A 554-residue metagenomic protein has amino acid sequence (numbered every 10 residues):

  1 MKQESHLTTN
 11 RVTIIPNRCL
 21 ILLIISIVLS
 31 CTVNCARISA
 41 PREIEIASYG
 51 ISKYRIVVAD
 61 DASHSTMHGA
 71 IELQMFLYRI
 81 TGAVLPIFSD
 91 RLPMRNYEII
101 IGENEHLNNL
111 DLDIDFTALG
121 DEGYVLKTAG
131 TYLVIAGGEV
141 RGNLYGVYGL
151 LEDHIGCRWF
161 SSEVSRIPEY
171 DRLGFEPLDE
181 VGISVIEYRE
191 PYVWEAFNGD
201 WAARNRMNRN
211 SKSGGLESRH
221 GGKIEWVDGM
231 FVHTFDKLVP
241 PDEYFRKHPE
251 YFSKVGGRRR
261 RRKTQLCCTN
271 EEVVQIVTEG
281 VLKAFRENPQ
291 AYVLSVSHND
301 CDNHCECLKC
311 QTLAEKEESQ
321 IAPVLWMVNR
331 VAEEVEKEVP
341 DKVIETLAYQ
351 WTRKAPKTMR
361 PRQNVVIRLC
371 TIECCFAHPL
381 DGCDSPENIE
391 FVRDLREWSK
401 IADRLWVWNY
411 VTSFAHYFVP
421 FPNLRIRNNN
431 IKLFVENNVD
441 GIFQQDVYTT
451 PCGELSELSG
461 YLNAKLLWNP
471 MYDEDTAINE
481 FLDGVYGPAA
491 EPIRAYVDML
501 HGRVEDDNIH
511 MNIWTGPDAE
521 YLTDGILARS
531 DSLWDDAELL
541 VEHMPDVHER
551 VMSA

Functional and structural regions predicted by a protein language model:
E4-A40: Bacterial Sec-dependent N-terminal signal peptides
L22, C31-V125, D171-D179: Acidic, contiguous N-terminal accessory segments
S52, D61, G69-E72, F76-Y78 (+6 more regions): Feature activates predominantly on carbohydrate-active enzymes
T269-Q275, P386-A489, A495: Structured mid-domain segments that build the active-site/substrate or prosthetic-cofactor binding neighborhood
A314-V331, R362-D381, L462-Y472: Acidic, His- and aromatic-enriched active-site or binding-groove loops in soluble protein domains that engage sugars
Y349-E373, F418-N423, C452-S459: Substrate-binding cleft/loops of secretory-pathway carbohydrate-active enzymes
T352-P361, V365, L380-I401: Noncatalytic carbohydrate-binding groove/subsite architecture in carbohydrate-active enzymes
N463-A554: Catalytic domains of carbohydrate-active enzymes that cleave complex glycans
